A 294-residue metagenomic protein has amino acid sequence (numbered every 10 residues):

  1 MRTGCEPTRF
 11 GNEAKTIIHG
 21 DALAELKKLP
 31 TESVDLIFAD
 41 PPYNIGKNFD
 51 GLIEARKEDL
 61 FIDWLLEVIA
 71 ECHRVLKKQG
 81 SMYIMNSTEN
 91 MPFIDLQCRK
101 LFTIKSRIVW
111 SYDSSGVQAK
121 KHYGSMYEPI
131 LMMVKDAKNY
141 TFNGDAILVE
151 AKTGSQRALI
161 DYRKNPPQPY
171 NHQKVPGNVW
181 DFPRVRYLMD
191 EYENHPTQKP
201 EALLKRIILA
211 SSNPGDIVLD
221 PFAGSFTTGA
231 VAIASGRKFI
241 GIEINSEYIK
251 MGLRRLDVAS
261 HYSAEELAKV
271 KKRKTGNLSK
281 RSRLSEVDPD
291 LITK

Functional and structural regions predicted by a protein language model:
T3-I242, S246-K250, P289-K294: Core catalytic lobe of class I
K250-K294: PRPP-dependent phosphoribosyltransferase catalytic core
